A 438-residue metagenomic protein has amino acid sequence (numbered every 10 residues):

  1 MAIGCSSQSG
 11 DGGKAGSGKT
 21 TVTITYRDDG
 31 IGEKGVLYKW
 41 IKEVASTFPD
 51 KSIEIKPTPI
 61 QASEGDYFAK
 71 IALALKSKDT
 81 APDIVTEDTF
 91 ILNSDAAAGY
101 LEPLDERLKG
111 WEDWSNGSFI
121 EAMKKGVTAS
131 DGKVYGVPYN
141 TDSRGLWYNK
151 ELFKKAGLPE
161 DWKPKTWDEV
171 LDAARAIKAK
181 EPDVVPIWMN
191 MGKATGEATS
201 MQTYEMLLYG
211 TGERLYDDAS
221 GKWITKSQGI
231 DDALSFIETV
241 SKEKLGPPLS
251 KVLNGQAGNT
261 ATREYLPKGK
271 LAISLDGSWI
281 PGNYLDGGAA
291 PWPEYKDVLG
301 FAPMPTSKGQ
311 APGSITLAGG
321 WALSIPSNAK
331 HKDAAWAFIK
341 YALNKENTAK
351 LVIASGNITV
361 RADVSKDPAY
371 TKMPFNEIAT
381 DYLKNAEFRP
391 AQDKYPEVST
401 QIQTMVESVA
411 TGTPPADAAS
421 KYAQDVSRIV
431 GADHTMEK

Functional and structural regions predicted by a protein language model:
M1-Y100, G110-D113, E160, K308-Q310 (+6 more regions): Conserved N-terminal structural module of periplasmic/extracytoplasmic solute-binding proteins
D11, A129-Y139, R144, D168-I224 (+2 more regions): Extracytoplasmic/periplasmic solute-binding protein
S46, E54, A156, K242-P247 (+1 more regions): Extracytoplasmic/periplasmic substrate-recognition and gating elements
A81-D83, E112-F153, V185, A311-I315 (+1 more regions): A structural signal for short loop-to-beta-strand junctions that line the ligand-binding cleft of periplasmic/secreted
T89-G145, S200, G212, G300-A302 (+2 more regions): Hinge/lid segment of periplasmic solute-binding proteins
E102-F119, K163, M191-G196, T211-D232 (+3 more regions): Short, solvent-exposed loop/beta-turn-alpha elements that line the ligand-binding surface or hinge of extracytoplasmic
E121, K125, K296-P303, V352-T404 (+2 more regions): Long, aromatic- and glycine/proline-rich binding clefts that accommodate carbohydrate-like moieties
D172-R175, A219-N254, G300, M304-S307: Glycine-centered hinge/linker elements that transmit conformational signals in sensory and ligand-binding systems
